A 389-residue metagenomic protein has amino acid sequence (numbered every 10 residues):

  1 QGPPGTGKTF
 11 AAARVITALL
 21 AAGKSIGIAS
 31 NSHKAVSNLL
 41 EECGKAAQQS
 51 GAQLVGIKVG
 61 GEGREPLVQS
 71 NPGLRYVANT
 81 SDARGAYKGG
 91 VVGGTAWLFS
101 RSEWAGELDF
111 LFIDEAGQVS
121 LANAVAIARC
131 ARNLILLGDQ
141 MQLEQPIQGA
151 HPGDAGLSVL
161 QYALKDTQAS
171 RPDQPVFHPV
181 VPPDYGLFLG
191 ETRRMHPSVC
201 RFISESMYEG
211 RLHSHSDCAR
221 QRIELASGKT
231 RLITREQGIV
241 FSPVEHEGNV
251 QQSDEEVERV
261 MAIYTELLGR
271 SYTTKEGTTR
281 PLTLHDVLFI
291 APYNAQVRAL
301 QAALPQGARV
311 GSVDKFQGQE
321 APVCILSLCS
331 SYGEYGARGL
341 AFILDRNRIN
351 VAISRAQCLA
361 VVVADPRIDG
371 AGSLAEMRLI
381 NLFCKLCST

Functional and structural regions predicted by a protein language model:
Q1-P3, A29: Residues at the beta-strand->loop junction immediately N-terminal to the Walker
G7: Conserved glycine(s) of the Walker
A11, V15: Hydrophobic positions on the alpha1 helix immediately C-terminal to the Walker A/P-loop
L19-I26, Q48: Post-Walker A helix-loop "phosphate-sensing" segment adjacent to the P-loop in P-loop NTPases
A21-G23, N31-S37, E42, W97-I113 (+1 more regions): Conserved helicase motor core of SF1/SF2 NTP-dependent helicases
A35-Q69, A299, A303-P305: Conserved helix-turn-beta segment of the N-terminal RecA-like "Helicase ATP-binding" lobe in SF1/SF2 helicases
A52-L98: Inter-Walker segment of RecA-like/P-loop motor cores
